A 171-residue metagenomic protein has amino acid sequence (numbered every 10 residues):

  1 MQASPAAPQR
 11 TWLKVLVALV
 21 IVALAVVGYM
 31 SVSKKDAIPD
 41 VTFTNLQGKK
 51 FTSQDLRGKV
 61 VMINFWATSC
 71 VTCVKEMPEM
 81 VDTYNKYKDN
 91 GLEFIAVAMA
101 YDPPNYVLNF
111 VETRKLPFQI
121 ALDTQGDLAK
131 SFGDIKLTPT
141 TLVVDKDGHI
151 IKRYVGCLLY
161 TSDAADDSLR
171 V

Functional and structural regions predicted by a protein language model:
M1-T44: N-terminal targeting signals for export/organelle localization
V41-R57: Short extracytoplasmic/periplasmic juxtamembrane "stem" segments immediately C-terminal to an N-terminal membrane anchor
S53-C70: Short active-site neighborhood of thiol/selenol oxidoreductases, capturing the structured segment around
F65-D82: Conserved redox-active cysteine motifs that mediate thiol-disulfide chemistry, especially di-cysteine Cys-X(1-2)-Cys
M77-V97: Conserved helix-turn-beta segment immediately C-terminal to the redox Cys motif in thioredoxin-like folds
I95, L108-D147: Short, internal strand/loop/helix patches that form the active-site neighborhood or redox-interaction surface
I151-Y154: Short beta-strand in the C-terminal region of the ABC ATPase nucleotide-binding domain
Y160-D167: Conserved small/polar residues in nucleotide/adenosyl-binding loops
